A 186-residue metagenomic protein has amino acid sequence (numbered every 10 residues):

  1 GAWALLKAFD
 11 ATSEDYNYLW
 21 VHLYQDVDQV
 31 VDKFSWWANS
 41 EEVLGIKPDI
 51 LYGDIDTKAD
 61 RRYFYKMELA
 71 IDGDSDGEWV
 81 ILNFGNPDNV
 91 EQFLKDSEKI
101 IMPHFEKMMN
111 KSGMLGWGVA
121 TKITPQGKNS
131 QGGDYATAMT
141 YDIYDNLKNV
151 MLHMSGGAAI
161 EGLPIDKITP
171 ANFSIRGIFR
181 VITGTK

Functional and structural regions predicted by a protein language model:
G1-G45, D49-K186: Short S/T/G/P-rich N-terminal loop/turn motif that feeds into the first structured element of a domain
